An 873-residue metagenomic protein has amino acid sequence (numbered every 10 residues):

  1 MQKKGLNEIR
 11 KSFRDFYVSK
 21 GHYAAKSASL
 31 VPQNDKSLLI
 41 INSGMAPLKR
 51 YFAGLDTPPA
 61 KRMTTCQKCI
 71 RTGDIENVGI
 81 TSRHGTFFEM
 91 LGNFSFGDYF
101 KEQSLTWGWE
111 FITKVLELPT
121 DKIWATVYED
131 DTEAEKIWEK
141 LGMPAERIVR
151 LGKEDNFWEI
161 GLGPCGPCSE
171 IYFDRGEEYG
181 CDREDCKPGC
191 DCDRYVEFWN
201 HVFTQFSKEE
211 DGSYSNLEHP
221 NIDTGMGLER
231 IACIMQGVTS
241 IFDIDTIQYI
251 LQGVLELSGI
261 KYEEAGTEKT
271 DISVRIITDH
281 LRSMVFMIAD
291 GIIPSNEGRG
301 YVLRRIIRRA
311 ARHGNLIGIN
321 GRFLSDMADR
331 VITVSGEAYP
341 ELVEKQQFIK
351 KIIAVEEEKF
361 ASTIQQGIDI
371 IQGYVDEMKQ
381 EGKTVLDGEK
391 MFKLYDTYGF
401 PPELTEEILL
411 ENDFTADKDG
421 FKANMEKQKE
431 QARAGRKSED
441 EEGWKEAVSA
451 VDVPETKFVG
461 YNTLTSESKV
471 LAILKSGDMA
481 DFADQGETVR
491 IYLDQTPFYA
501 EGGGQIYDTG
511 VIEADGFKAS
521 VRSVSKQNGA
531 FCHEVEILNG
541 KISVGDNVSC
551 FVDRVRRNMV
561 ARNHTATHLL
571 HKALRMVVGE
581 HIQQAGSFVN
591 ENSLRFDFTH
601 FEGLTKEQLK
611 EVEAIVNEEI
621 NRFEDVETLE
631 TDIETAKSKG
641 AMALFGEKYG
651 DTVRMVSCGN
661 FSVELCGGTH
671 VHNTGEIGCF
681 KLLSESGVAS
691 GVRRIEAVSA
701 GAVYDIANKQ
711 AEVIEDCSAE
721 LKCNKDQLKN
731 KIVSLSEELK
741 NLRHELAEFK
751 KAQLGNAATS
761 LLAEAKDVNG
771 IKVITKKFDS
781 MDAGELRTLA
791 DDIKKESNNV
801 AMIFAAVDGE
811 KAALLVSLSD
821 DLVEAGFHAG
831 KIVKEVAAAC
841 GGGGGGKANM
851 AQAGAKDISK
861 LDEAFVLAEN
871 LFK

Functional and structural regions predicted by a protein language model:
M1-K873: A glycine- and charged-residue-rich anion-binding loop/surface
